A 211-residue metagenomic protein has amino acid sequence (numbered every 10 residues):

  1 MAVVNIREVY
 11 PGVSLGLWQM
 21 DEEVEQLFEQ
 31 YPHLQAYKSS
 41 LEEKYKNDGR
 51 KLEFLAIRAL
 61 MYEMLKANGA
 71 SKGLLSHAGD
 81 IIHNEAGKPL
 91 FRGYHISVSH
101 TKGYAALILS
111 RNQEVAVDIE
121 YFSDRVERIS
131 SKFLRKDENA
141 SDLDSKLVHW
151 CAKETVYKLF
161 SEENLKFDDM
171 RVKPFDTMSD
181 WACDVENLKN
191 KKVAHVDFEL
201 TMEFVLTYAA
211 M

Functional and structural regions predicted by a protein language model:
M1-M211: Core catalytic alpha/beta fold that binds nucleotide/phospho-ligands
